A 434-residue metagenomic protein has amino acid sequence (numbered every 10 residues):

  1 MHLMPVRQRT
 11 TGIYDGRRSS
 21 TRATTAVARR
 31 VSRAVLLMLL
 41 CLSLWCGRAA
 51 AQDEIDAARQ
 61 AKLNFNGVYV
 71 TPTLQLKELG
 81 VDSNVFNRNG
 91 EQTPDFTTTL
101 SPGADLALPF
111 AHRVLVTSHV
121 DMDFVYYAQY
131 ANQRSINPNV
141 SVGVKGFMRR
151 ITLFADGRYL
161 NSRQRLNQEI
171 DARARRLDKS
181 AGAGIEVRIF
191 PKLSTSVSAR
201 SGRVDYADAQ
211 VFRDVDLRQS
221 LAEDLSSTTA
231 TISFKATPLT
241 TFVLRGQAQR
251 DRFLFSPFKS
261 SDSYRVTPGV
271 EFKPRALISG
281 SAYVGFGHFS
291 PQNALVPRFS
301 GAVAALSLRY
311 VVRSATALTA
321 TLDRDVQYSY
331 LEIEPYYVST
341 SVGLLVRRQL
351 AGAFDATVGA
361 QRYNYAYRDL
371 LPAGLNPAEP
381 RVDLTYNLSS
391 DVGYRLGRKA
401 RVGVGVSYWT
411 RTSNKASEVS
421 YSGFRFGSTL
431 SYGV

Functional and structural regions predicted by a protein language model:
M1-R30: N-terminal secretory signal peptides that target proteins for export/translocation
Q8, W45-A49: Intrinsic disorder/low-complexity segments in short proteins, especially the signal peptide and propeptide regions
G12, A28, A50-A51, G352: Exposed, low-complexity/repetitive linear segments and helix-based recognition motifs, biased toward charged/polar
A26-V35, A49-A50, R59: Polar/charged alpha-helical tracts
A34-W45: Bacterial N-terminal signal peptides
A51-V434: Gram-negative and organellar
